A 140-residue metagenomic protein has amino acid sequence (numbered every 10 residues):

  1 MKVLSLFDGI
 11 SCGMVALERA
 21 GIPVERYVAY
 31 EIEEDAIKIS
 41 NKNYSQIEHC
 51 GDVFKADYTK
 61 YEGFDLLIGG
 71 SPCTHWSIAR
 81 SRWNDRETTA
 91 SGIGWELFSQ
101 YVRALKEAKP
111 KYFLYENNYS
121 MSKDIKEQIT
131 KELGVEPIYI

Functional and structural regions predicted by a protein language model:
M1-L4: Extreme N-terminal starter segment of soluble prokaryotic enzymes
L6-S11: Class I SAM-dependent methyltransferase "Motif I" SAM/SAH-binding loop
R26-V28: Short beta-strand element of Class I
E33: Conserved SAM/SAH-binding beta-strand->alpha-helix loop
S40-N41: Conserved SAM-binding loop
S45-V53: Conserved SAM-binding strand-loop segment of SAM-dependent methyltransferases
G51, L67-G69: Redox-cofactor binding/interface segments in oxidoreductases and associated redox assembly factors
A56-L66, T74-I140: Class I S-adenosyl-L-methionine
